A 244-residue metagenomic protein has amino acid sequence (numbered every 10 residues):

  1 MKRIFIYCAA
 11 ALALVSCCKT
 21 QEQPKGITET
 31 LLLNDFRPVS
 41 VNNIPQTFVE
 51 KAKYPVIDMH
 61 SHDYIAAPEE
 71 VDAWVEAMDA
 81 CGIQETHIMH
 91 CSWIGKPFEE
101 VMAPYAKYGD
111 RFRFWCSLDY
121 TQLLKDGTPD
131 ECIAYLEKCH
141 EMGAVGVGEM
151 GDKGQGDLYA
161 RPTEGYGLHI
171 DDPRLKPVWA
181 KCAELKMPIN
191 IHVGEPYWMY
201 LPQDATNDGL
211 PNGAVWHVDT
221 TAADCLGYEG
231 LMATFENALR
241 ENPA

Functional and structural regions predicted by a protein language model:
K2-C8: Sec-dependent signal peptide recognition, specifically the positively charged N-region followed immediately by
C8-L12, D204: Residue-level detector of intrinsically disordered, flexible termini and proteolytic processing junctions
A9, A106-D110, R240-A244: Proline-centered flexible-loop/turn and helix-kink motifs
A11, Y64-A66, P196: Alpha-helical and His/Cys-centered functional microenvironments
L14-C17: C-terminal motif of bacterial Sec signal peptides marking the signal peptidase cleavage site
K19-P177, K181: Mid-domain alpha/beta scaffold segments of enzyme catalytic cores
E164-A244: Catalytic pocket-lining loop regions of alpha/beta-barrel enzymes, especially the amidohydrolase/enolase/GH5 lineages
